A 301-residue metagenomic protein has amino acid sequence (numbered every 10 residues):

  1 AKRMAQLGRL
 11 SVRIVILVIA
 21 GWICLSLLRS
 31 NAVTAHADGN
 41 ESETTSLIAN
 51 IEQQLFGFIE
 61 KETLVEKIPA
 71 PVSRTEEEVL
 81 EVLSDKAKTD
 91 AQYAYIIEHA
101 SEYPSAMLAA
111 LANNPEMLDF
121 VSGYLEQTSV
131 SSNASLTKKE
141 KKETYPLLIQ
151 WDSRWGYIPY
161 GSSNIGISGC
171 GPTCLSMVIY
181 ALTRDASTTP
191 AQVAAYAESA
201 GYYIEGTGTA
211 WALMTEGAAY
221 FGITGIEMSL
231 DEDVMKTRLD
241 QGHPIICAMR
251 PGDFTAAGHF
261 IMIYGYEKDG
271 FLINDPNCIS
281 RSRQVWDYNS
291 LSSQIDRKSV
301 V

Functional and structural regions predicted by a protein language model:
A1-K2: N-terminal targeting leaders characterized by basic, low-complexity, disordered sequences that direct proteins
L7-R13, G21-Y202: Active-site-adjacent structural segments surrounding the nucleophilic cysteine of cysteine proteases and isopeptidases
L28, T34, L80, P251-V301: Active-site signature of cysteine proteases
W155, T183, S229-D231, S280 (+1 more regions): Extracytoplasmic/periplasm-facing segments of secreted or lipoprotein envelope proteins
S162-G171, D185, G206-A210, E227 (+2 more regions): Extracytoplasmic/periplasmic, Sec-exported soluble proteins
G171-I179, P190, A194, W211 (+6 more regions): Extracytoplasmic/secreted envelope proteins and their assembly/folding machinery, especially bacterial periplasmic
L175-R184, E198-Y202, A219, I223 (+3 more regions): Sec-exported extracytoplasmic/periplasmic mature domains
I204-D253, G258-G270: Predominantly the structural core of cysteine protease catalytic domains
